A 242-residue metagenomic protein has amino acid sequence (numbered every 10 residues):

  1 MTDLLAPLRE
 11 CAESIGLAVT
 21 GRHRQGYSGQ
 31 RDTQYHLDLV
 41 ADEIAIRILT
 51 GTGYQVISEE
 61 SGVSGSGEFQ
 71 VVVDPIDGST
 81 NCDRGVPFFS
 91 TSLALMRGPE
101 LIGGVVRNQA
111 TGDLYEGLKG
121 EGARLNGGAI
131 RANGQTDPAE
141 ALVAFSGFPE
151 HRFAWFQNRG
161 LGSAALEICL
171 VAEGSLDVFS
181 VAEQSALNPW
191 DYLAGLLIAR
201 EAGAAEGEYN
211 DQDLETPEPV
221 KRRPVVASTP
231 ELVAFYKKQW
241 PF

Functional and structural regions predicted by a protein language model:
M1-I76: N-terminal subdomain of lithium-sensitive/metallo-dependent phosphomonoesterases centered on the IMPase/IPPase/PAP
D38, G78-S79, V171, A199: Buried hydrophobic positions in well-ordered alpha/beta secondary-structure cores of metabolic enzymes
Q55-E60, V73, C82, R159-G162 (+1 more regions): General beta-strand structural signal in soluble alpha/beta enzymes
S61, E121, G128-A129: Well-ordered beta-strand scaffold positions
G67-G120, R124: DPxDG-like acidic metal-binding loop motif
P99, N126-G128, D211: Residue-level detection of beta-strand-connecting loop/turn positions
R131-F242: An extended, acidic
